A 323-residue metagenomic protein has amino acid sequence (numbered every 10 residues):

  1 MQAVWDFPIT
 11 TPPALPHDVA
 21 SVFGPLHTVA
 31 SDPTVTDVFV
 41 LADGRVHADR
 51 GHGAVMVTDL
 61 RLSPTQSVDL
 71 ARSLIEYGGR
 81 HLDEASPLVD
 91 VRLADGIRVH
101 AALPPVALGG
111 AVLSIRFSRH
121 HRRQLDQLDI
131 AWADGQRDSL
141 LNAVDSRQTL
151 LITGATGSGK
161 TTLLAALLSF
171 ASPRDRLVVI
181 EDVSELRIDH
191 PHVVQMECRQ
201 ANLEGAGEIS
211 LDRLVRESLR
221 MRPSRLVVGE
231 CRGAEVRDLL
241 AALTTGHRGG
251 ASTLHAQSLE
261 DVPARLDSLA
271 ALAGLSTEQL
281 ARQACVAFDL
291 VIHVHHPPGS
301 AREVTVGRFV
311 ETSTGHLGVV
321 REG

Functional and structural regions predicted by a protein language model:
M1-E84, D90, A94: N-terminal accessory targeting/assembly segments
V38, A101, L226, F288: Residue-level signature of catalytic and energy-coupling elements of molecular machines, predominantly ATP/GTP-dependent
D49, V55-S146: P-loop NTP-binding catalytic core
A143, A155-T156: P-loop (Walker A) phosphate-binding loop of NTP-binding proteins
L150, S169-V286, H293-H296: Switch/coupling sub-region of P-loop NTPases
K160: Conserved lysine of the Walker
L163-L164: Post-Walker A alpha-helix
C285-G323: Conserved P-loop NTPase
